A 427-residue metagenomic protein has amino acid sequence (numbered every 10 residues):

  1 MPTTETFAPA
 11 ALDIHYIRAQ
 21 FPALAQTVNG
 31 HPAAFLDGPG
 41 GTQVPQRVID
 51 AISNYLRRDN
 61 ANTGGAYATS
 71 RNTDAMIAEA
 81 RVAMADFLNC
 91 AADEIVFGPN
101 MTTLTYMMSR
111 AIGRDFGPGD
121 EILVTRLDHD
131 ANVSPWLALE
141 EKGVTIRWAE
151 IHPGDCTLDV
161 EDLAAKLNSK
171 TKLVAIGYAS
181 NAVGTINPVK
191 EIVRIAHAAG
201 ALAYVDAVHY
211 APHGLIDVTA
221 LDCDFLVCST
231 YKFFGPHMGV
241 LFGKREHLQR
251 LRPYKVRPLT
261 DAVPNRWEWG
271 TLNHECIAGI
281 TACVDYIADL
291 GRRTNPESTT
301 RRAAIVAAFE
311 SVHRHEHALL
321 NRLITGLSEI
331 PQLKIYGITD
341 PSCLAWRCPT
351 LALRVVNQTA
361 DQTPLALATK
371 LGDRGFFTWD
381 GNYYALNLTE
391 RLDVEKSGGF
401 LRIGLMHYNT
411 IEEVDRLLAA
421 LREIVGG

Functional and structural regions predicted by a protein language model:
M1-G427: Pyridoxal 5′-phosphate
